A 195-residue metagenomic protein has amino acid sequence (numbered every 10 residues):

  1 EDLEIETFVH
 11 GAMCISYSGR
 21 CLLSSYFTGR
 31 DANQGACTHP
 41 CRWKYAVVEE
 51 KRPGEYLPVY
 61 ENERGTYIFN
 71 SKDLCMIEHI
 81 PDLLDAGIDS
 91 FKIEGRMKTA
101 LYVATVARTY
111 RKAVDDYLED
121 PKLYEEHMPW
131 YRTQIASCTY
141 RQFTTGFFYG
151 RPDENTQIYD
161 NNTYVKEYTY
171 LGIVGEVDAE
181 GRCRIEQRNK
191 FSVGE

Functional and structural regions predicted by a protein language model:
E1-E195: Surface-exposed amphipathic alpha-helical tracts and adjacent flexible/coil segments at the periphery of soluble enzymes
